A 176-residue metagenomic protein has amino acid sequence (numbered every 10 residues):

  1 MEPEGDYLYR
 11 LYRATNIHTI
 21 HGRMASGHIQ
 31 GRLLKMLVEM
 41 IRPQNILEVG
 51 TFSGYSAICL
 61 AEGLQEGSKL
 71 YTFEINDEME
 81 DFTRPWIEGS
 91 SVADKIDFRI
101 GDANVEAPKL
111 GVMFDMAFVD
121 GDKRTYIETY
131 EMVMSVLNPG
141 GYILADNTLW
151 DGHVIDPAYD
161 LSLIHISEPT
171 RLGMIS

Functional and structural regions predicted by a protein language model:
M1-A25: Rossmann-like AdoMet
R10, L33-M36, F82, E128 (+1 more regions): Alpha-helical elements of Rossmann-like donor-binding domains used by nucleotide-donor carbohydrate transfer enzymes
R23-N104: SAM cofactor-binding core of SAM-dependent methyltransferases, primarily the Rossmann-like beta-alpha-beta module
L60, T83, I87, A107 (+2 more regions): Hydrophobic packing residues within well-ordered alpha-helices of enzyme cores
G63, G89, V133-L137, D160-S162: Glycine-rich, phosphate-binding/catalytic loops in enzymes
E74, D120, E168: Conserved acidic E/D residue at the C-terminus of a beta-strand in Rossmann-like folds
I96-I155: Active-site segment flanking the S-adenosylmethionine/decSAM binding pocket in AdoMet-dependent transferases
S162-S176: Residue-level detector of conserved catalytic or cofactor/ligand-binding positions in enzyme active sites
